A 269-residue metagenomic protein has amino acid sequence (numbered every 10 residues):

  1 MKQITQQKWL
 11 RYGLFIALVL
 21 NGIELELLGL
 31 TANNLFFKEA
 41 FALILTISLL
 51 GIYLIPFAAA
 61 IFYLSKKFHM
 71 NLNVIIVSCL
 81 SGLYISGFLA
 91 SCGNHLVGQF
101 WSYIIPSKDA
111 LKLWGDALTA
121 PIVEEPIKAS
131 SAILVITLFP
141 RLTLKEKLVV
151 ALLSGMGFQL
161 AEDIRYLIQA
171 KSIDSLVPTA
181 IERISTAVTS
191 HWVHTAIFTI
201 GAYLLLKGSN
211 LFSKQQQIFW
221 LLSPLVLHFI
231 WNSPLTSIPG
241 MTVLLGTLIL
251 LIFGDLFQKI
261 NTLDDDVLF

Functional and structural regions predicted by a protein language model:
M1-F269: Hydrophobic alpha-helical segments at protein termini of multi-pass membrane proteins
